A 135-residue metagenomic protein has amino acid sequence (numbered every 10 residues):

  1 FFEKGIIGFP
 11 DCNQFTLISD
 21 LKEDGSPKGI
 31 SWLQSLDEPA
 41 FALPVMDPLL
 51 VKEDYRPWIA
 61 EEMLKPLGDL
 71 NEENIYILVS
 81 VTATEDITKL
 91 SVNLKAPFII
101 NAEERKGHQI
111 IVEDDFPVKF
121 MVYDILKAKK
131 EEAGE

Functional and structural regions predicted by a protein language model:
F1-K52, E72-E135: Long, compositionally biased stretches
D54-I59: Extended catalytic/binding region for NAD+/ADP-ribose chemistry, centered on the ART fold
E61-N71: Short active-site loop/helix that positions an aromatic residue
